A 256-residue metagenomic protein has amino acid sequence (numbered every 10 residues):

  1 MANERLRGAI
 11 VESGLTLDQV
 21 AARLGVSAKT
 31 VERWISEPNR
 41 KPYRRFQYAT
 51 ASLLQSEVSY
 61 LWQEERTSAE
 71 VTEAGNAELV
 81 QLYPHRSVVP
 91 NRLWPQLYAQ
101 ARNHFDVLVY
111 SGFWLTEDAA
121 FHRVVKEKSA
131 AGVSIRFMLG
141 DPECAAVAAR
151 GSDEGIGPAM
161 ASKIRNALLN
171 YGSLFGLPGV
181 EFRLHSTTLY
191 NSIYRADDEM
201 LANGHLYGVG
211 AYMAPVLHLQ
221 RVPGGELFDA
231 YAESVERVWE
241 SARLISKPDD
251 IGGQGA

Functional and structural regions predicted by a protein language model:
M1-Q19, R23: A short, Lys/Arg-rich alpha-helix, primarily the initiator
L17, S27-K29, V58: The DNA-contacting recognition helix of HTH DNA-binding domains and analogous helical DNA-recognition elements
G25-P42, E64: Recognition helix of helix-turn-helix/homeodomain-like DNA-binding domains that insert into the DNA major groove
P38-S52: Short, basic-rich loop-to-helix N-cap that marks the start of a DNA-contacting helix
Q55-E70: Short C-terminal boundary/hinge segments that cap the last helix of small helical domains
E70-A146, S234, L244: PLD-like (HKD) phosphodiesterase/transphosphatidyltransferase domain
D141, V147-N191: HKD-type phospholipase D/PLD-like phosphodiesterase module
V180-H218: HKD (HxKxxxxD) catalytic microenvironment of the phospholipase D
